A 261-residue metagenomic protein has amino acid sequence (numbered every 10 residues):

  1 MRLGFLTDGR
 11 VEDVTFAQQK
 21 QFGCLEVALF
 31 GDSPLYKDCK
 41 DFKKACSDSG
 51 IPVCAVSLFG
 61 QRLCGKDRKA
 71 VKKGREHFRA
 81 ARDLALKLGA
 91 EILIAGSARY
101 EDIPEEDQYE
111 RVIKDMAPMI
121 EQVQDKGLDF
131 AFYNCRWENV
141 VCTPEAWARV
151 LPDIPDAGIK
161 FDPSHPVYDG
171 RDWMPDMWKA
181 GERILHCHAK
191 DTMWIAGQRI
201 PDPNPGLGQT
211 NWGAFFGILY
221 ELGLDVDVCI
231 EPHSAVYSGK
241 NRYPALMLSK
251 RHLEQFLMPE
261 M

Functional and structural regions predicted by a protein language model:
M1-A90, A117, G158, E182 (+2 more regions): N-terminal pre-domain/capping segments
M1-R2, T7-Q21, G89, T143-F161 (+1 more regions): Histidine-acidic metal/acid-base catalytic patches
R2, F30-D32, K69-A70, D107-Q108 (+3 more regions): A generic structural signal for short
D8, D13, D32, D38-D41 (+15 more regions): Acidic-enriched, low-complexity/disordered segments with a strong bias for Aspartate over Glutamate
G9-V11, L29-G31, F59-R62, S97-E101 (+4 more regions): Active-site-proximal loop/turn and secondary-structure-junction residues that shape catalytic pockets, frequently
E26, A55-S57, I94, A131 (+3 more regions): Conserved beta-strand positions in the central sheet of alpha/beta enzyme cores
D48, C64-G158, Y168, N241-Y243: Active-site acidic/histidine proton-transfer and metal-coordination neighborhood in alpha/beta enzyme cores
F59, R111, M116, W173 (+1 more regions): Tryptophan-centered motif/residue detector
